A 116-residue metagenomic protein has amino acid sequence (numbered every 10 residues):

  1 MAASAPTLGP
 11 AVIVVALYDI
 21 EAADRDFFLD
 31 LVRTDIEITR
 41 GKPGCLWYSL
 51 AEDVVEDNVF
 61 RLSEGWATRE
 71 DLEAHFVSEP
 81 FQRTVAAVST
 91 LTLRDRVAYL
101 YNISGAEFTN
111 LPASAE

Functional and structural regions predicted by a protein language model:
M1-P10, L50-E56, A86-E116: Glycine-rich beta-strand-turn "strand-cap" elements at beta-sheet edges
A2, I36-R61: Short, glycine- and small/hydrophobic-rich beta-strand elements in well-ordered beta-sheets
T7, T34-L46, G65-Y99: An amphipathic, aromatic/His-enriched active-site/gating alpha helix that lines ligand/cofactor pockets
L8-L46: N-terminal first-folded block
A11-D19, S49-F76: Short, well-ordered beta-strand segments in beta-rich or mixed alpha/beta enzyme and ligand-binding folds
A22, V32, E52, E64 (+4 more regions): Generic alpha-helical secondary structure signal
